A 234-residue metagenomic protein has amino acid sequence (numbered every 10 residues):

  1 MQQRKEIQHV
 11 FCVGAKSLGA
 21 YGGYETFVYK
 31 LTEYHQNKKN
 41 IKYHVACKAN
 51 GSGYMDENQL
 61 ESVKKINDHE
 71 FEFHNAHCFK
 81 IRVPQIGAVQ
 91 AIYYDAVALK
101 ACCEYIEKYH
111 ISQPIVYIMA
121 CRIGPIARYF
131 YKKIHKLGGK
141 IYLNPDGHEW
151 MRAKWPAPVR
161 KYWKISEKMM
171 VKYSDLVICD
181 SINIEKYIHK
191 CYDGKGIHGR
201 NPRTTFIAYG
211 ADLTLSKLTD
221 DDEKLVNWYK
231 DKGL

Functional and structural regions predicted by a protein language model:
R4-I7, C12-Y21, Y34-A88, N183-E185 (+1 more regions): N-terminal strand-loop element at the rim of the active site of nucleotide-sugar-dependent glycosyltransferases
G23-L31, Y162: Conserved alpha-helical elements of sugar-nucleotide-dependent glycosyltransferases
Y24-F27, A46-K48, Y117-C121, C179-S181 (+1 more regions): Replace "coordinates the UDP/GDP/TDP-sugar" with "coordinates nucleotide-activated sugar donors
E61-I66, S216-G233: A short helix/loop element that forms part of the nucleotide-sugar donor recognition site in Leloir-type
F73-K100, R152-P158: A short, charged, and often flexible helix/loop element on the N-terminal side of the glycosyltransferase catalytic
Q90-A101, Q113-D146: An aromatic- and histidine-rich active-site surface loop
V159-V177: Membrane-proximal helix-turn-helix segments that form the acceptor-binding/catalytic region of lipid-linked
K172-R203, A211-S216, L225: A short, active-site helix/loop in glycosyltransferases that binds the activated sugar's phosphate group
